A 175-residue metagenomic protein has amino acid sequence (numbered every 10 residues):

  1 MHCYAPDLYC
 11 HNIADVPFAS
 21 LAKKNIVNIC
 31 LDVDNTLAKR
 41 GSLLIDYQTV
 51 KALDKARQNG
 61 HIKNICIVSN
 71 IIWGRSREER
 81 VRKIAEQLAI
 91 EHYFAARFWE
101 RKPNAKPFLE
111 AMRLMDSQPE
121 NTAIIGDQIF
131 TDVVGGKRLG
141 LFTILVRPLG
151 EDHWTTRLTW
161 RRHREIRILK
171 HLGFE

Functional and structural regions predicted by a protein language model:
H2-I29, A38, L43, T49-E175: Asp-based, Mg2+/Mn2+-dependent phosphohydrolase catalytic module
D32: Active-site residues of response regulator receiver
